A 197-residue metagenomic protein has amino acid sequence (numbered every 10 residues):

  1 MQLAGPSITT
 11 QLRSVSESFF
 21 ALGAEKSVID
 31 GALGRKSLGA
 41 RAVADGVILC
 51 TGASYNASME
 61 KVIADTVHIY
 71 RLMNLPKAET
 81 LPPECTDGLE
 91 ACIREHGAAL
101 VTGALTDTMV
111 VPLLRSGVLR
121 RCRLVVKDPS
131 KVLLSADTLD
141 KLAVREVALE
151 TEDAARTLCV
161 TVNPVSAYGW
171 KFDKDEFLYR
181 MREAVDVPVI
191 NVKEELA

Functional and structural regions predicted by a protein language model:
M1-T9: P-loop/Walker-type NTP enzyme "switch/lid" segment
I8-E17: A short, well-structured juxtamembrane/interface segment
E17-K26, G31-A184: Conserved catalytic-core segment of NTP-binding enzymes
R123-P129, P188-A197: A generic structural motif
